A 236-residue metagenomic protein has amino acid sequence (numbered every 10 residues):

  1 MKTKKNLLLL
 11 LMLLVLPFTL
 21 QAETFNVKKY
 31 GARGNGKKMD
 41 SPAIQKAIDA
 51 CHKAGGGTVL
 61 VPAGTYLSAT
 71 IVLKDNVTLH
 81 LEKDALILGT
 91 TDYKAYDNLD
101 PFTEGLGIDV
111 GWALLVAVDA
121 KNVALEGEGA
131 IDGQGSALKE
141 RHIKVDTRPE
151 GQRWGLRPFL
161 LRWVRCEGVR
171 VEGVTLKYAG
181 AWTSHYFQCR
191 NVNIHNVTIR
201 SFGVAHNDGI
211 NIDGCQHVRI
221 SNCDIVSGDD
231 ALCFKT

Functional and structural regions predicted by a protein language model:
M1-F25: Bacterial Sec-dependent N-terminal signal peptides
F18-T236: Extracellular/periplasmic carbohydrate-active domains that bind, remodel, or depolymerize complex polysaccharides
